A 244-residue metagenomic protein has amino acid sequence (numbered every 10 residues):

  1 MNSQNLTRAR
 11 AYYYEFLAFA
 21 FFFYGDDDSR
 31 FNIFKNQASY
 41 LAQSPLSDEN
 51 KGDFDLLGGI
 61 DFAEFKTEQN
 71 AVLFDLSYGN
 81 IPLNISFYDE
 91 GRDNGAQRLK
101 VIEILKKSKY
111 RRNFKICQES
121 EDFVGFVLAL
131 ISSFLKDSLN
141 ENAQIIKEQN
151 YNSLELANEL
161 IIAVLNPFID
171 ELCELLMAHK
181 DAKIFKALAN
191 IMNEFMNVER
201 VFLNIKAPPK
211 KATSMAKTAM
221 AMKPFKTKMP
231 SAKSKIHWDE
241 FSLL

Functional and structural regions predicted by a protein language model:
M1-L244: Surface/interface-facing alpha-helical segments and adjacent flexible terminal/loop regions used for partner/assembly
